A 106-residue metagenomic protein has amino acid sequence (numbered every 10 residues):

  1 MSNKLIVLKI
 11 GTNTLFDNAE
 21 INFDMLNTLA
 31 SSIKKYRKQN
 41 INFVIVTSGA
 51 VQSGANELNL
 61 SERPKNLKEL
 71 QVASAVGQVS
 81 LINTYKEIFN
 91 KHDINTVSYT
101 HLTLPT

Functional and structural regions predicted by a protein language model:
M1-V44: N-terminal glycine-/serine-/threonine-rich phosphate-binding loop
V7-K9, N42-Q52, N95-Y99: Short beta-strand segments at enzyme active-site cores
T14-F16, A50-G54: Short, active-site-adjacent cap segments at secondary-structure transitions
L15, K68, N90, V97-Y99: A glycine-rich phosphate/pyrophosphate-binding beta-strand-loop-alpha-helix module
N22, L26, S74-I82: Generic structural signal for well-ordered, non-membrane alpha-helical segments in soluble metabolic enzymes
N56-Q78: A charged helix-plus-loop insertion that forms the helical arch/lid used to bind and gate nucleic-acid substrates
I82, E87-N95: Ordered, amphipathic secondary-structure segments that act as subunit-interaction surfaces in large macromolecular
T100-T106: Conserved small/polar residues in nucleotide/adenosyl-binding loops
